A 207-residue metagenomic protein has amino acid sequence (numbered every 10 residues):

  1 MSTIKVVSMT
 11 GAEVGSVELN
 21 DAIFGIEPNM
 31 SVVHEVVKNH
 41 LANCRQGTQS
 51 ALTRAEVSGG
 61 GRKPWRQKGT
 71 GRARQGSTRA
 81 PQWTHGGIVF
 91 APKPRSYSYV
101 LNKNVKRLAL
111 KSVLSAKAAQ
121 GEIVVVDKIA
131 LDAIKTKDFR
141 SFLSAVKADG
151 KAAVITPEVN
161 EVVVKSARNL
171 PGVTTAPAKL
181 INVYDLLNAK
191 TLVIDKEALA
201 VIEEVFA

Functional and structural regions predicted by a protein language model:
M1-Q46, A91-A207: Extended polybasic, low-complexity segments that bind anionic RNA or targeting/receptor surfaces
I4, S8, E18, H40 (+4 more regions): Exposed boundary/loop context
Q46-Q49, A55: Short, structured surface segments that line ligand/substrate-binding pockets
L52, G60, T70-R72, V105 (+2 more regions): Intrinsically disordered, low-complexity sequence elements enriched in Ser/Thr/Gly/Pro
R54-F90: Glycine/serine-rich anion-binding loops at beta->alpha junctions that coordinate negatively charged ligand groups
